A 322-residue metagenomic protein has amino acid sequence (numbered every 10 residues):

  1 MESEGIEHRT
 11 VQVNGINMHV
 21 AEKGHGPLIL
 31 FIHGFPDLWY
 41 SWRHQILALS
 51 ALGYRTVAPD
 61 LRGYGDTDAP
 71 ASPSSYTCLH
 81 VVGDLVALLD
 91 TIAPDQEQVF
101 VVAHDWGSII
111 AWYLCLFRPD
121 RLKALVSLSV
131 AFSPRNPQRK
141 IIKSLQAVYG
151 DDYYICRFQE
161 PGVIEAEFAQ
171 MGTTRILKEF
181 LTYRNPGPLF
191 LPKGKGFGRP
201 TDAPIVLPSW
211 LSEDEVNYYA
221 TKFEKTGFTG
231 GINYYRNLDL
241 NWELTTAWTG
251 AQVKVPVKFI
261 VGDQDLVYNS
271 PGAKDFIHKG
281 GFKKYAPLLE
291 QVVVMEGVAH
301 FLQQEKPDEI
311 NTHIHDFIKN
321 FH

Functional and structural regions predicted by a protein language model:
E2-E7, N17-M18, L28, Y64-V102 (+1 more regions): Flexible "cap/lid" subdomain of the alpha/beta-hydrolase fold that forms the substrate-access gate
H19-A69, H104: Conserved HGGG/HGGXW glycine-rich cap/lid loop of the alpha/beta-hydrolase fold
F35, W39-W42, W106, W112 (+2 more regions): Signature tryptophan residues that serve as conserved aromatic anchors
P287-H322: Catalytic active-site module of serine/aspartate enzymes centered on a nucleophile-bearing elbow/loop
